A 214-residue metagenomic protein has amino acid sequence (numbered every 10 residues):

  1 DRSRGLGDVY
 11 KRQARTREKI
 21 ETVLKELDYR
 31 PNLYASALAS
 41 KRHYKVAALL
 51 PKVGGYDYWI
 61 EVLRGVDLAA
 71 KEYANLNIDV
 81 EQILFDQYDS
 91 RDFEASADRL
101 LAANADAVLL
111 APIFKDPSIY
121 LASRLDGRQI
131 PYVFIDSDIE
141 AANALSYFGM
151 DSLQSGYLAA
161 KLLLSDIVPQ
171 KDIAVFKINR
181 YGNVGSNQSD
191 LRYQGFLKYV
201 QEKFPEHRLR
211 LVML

Functional and structural regions predicted by a protein language model:
D1-Y10: Single conserved hydrophobic/aromatic residue that forms the stacking wall/gate of nucleotide- or nucleobase-binding
K25-Y58, L63: N-terminal helix-turn-helix/winged-helix DNA-binding helices and compositionally similar short basic alpha-helical
D57-A74, S155-A159, S186-H207: Short, solvent-exposed amphipathic alpha-helices that sit in or adjacent to ligand/effector-binding or catalytic
A70-D89, A174-V175, K198-L214: Short beta-strand elements in bilobed, periplasmic/extracellular small-molecule ligand-binding domains
S90-D106: Short, well-structured alpha-helical segments in soluble
L101-P112, P131-I135, A174-K177, R210-V212: Periplasmic-binding protein-like
I113-Q154, I178: Flexible loop/hinge segments that line or gate small-molecule binding clefts
Y147-A174: Hydrophobic alpha-helical segments within soluble ligand-binding/sensing domains
